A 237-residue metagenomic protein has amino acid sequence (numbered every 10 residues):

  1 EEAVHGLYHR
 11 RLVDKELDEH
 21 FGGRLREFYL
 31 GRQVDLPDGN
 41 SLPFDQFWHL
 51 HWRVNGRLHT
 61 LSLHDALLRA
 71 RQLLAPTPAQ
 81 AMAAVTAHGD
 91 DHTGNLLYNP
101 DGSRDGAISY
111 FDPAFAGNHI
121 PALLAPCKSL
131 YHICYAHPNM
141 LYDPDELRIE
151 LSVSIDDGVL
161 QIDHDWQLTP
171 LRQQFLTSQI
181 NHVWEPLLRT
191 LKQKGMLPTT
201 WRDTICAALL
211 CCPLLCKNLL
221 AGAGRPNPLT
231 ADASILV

Functional and structural regions predicted by a protein language model:
H5-H88, D101-R104: ATP-dependent phospho-/nucleotidyl transfer catalytic cores
L17-N40, Q167-V237: Helical subdomain adjoining the active site within ATP-dependent kinase catalytic cores
A66-L68, L96, A208-L210: Hydrophobic transmembrane helix bundles of membrane-integrated enzymes that assemble and modify cell-envelope
Q80, A84, G89, H119-C127: Active-site-proximal structural scaffolding
D90, N95: Conserved catalytic-loop position in the HRD/HxD motif
P100, I108, I120-L191, L209-R225: Active-site activation/catalytic loop segments of kinase-like enzymes and analogous catalytic loops in related
Y110-G117: Activation of the activation-loop gatekeeper triad in protein kinase-fold domains
